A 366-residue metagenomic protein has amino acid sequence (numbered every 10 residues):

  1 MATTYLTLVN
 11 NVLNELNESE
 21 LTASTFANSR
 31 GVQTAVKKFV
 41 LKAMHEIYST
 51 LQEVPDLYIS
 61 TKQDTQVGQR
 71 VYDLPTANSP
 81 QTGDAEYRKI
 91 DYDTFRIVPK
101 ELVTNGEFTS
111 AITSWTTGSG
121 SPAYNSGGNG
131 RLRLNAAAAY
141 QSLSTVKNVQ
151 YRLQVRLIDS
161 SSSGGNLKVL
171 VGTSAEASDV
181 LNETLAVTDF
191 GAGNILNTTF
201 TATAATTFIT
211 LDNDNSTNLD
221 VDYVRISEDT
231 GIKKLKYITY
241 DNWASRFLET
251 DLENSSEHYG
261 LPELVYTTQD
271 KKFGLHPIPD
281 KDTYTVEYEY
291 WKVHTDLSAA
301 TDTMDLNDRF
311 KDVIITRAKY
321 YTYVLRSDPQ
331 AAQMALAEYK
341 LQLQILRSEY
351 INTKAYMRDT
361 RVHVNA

Functional and structural regions predicted by a protein language model:
M1-N105, V187-G191, Y223-A366: Glycine-enriched, solvent-exposed interface loops adjoining structured elements
T7, N11-N14, E20-L21, T25-S29 (+5 more regions): Polar, enzyme-active/binding microenvironments
